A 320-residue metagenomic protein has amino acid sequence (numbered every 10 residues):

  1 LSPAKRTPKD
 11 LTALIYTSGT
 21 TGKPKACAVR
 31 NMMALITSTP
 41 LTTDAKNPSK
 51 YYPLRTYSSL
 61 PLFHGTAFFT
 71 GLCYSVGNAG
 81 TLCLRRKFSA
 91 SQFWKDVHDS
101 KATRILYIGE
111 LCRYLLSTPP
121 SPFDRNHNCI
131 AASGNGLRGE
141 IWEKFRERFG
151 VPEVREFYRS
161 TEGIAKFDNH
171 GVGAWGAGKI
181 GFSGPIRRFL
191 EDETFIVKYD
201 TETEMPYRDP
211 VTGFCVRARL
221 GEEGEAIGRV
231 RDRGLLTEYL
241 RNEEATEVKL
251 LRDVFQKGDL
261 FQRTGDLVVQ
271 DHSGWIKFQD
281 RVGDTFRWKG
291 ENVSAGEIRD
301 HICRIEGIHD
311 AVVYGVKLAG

Functional and structural regions predicted by a protein language model:
S2-D10, L14-S58, N78-L82: Conserved adenylate-forming
P3, S91-W94, S121, E143 (+1 more regions): Short hydrophobic/charged patches on amphipathic alpha-helices used for structural packing and interfaces
P8, N31, T118, E243 (+1 more regions): Acidic-histidine catalytic/liganding microenvironments
K9, N31-M32, L60, S100 (+2 more regions): Structural detector for helix-capping/boundary residues
D10, R55, I130-A131, E225: Residues that mark the start of a beta-strand
L35-R55, F63-R104: Conserved AMP-binding/adenylation subdomain of ANL enzymes
G77-N78, D99-Y107, L116-E202, R229 (+2 more regions): Gly/Ser/Thr-rich phosphate-binding loop
E225-G320: AMP-binding/adenylate-forming catalytic core of the ANL superfamily
